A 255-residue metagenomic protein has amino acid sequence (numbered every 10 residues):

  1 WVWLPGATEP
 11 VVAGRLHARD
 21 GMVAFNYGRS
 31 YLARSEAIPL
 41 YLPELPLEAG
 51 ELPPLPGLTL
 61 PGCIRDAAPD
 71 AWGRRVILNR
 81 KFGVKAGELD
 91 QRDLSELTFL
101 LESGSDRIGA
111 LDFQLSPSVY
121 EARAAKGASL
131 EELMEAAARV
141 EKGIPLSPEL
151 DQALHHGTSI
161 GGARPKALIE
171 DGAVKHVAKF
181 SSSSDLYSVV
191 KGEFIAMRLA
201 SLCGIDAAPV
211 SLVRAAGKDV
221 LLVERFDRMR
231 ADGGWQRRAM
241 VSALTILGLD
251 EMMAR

Functional and structural regions predicted by a protein language model:
W1-R255: Phosphate/dinucleotide-binding and metal-coordinating scaffold of catalytic cores in nucleotide-dependent enzymes
